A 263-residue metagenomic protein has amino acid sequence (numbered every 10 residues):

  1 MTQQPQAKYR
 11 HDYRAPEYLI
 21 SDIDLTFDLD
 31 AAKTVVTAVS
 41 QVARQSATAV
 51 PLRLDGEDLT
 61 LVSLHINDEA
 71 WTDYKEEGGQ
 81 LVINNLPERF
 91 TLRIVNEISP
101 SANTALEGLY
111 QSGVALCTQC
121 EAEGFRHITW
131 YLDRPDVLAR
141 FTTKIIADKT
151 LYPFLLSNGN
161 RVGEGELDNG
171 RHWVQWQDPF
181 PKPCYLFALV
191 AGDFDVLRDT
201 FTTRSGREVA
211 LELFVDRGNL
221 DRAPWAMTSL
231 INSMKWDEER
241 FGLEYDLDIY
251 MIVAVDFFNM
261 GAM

Functional and structural regions predicted by a protein language model:
M1-V35, Y110-Q119, Y131, P135: N-terminal, polar/Ser/Thr-rich
I20-T26, E77-I83, F125-T129, S157-N160: Short structured motifs
T26-D28, V39-Q41, D55, H65 (+4 more regions): Residue-level recognition of well-ordered beta-strand positions that form the cores of beta-sheet-rich folds across
T37-L59, T129-D133, A139-D148: Surface-exposed beta-strand/loop patches in extracellular or lumenal glycoproteins
Q45-A47, P51-S112, D133, D168-G170 (+1 more regions): A surface-exposed beta-strand-loop module
I98, G113-C117, F125: Intramembrane catalytic core of multi-pass membrane enzymes that act on lipidic substrates
E121-E123, D133-M263: Hydrophobic helix-coil surface modules that form long, contiguous segments used for peptide/substrate interaction
